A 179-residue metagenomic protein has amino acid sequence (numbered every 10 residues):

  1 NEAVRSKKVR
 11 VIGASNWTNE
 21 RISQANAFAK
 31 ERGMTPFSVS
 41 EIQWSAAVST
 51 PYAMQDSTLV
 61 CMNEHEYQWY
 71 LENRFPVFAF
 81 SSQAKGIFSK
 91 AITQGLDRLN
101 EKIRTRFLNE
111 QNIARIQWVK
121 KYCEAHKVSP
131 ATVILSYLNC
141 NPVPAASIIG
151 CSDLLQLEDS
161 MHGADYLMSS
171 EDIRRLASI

Functional and structural regions predicted by a protein language model:
N1-S178: Beta/alpha (TIM)-barrel catalytic core signal, keyed to glycine-rich beta->alpha loops juxtaposed to Asp/Glu that bind
